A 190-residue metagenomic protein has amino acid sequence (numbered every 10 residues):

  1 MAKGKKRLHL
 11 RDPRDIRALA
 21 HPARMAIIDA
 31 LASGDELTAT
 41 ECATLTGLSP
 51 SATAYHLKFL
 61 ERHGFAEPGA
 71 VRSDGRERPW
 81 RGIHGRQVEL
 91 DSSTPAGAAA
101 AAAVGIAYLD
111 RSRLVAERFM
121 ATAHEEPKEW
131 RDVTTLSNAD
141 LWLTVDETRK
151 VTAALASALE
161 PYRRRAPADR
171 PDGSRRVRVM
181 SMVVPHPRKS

Functional and structural regions predicted by a protein language model:
R17-A23, T38, G69-S93: Short, cationic-aromatic polyanion-contact patches
M25-D29: Pre-recognition alpha-helix immediately N-terminal to the DNA-recognition helix within helix-turn-helix or winged-helix
E41-G47: A short acidic, leucine-rich amphipathic alpha-helix
L57-K58: Short, hydrophobic-biased segments on the C-terminal half of alpha helices that form "recognition helices"
G64-A66: Short hydrophobic beta-strand motif reused across regulatory alpha/beta modules
R81-L141: Amphipathic alpha-helical dimerization/coiled-coil segments that flank or bridge DNA-binding/regulatory modules
E125-S190: Charged, low-complexity intrinsically disordered regulatory/assembly segments
